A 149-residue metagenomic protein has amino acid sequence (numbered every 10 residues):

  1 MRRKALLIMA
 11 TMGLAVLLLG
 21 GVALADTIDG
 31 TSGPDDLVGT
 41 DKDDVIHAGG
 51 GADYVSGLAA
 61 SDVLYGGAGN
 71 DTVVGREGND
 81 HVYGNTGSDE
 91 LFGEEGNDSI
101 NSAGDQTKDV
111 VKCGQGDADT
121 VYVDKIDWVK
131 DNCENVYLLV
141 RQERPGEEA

Functional and structural regions predicted by a protein language model:
M1-M9: Bacterial N-terminal signal peptides that target proteins for export
M9-L18: Bacterial N-terminal signal peptides
G21-T27: Sec/Tat signal peptide C-region and signal peptidase I cleavage site
A25, D43, A52, C133-E134: Short, well-ordered alpha-helix to beta-strand connector turns
G30-G33, V38-G39, A48, G57 (+7 more regions): Glycine-centered beta-turn/loop sites at beta-strand termini
S102-R144: Leucine-rich solenoid repeat scaffolds
E147-A149: Short, solvent-exposed mixed-charge patches
